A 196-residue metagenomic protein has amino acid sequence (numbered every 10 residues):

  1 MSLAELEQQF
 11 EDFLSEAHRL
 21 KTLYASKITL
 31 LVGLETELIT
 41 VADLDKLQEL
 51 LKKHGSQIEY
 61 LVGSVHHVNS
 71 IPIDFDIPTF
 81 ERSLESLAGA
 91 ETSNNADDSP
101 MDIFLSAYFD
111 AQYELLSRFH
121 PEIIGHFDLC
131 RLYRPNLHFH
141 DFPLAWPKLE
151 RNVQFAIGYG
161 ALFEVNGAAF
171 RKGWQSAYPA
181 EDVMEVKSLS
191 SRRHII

Functional and structural regions predicted by a protein language model:
L3-G158: Extended substrate/RNA-proximal surfaces in nucleic-acid metabolism proteins
T29, L162, R193: Residue-level detector of anion-binding/catalytic polar loops
V65, V165-G167: Short secondary-structure boundary segments
F127, S190-I196: Short acidic/histidine-rich active-site segments
Y133-F139, A168-M184: Histidine/acidic-residue-rich catalytic or RNA/ligand-binding cores of hydrolases and nuclease-related proteins
R151-Q154, Y178-S188: A short, acidic, amphipathic alpha-helical segment used as a generic capping/interface helix at domain edges
G158-V165: Conserved phosphate-donor
